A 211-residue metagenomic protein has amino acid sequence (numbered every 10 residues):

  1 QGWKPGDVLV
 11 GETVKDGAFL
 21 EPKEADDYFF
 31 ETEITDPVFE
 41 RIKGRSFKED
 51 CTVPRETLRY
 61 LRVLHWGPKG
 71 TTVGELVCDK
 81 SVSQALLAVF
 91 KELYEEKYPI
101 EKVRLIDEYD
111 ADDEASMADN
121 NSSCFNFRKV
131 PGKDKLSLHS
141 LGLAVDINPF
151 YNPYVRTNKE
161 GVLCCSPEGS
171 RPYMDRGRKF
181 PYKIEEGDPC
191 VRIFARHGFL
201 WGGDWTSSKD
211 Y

Functional and structural regions predicted by a protein language model:
Q1-G70: N-terminal module-boundary/linker segments of secreted carbohydrate-active enzymes
G2-L9, K80-Y94, V162-C165: Short N-terminal helix-initiation segments at or just after the protein's N-terminus
G6-D7, V130-L136, L143-Y211: Catalytic cores and adjacent binding grooves of peptidoglycan-active enzymes
F19-D26, R62-V63, E101-A111, R176-R178 (+1 more regions): A broad, low-specificity signal for short, low-complexity segments enriched in glycine/proline and polar/charged
C51, C78, C124, C164-C165 (+1 more regions): Generic recognition of cysteine residues
T52-M117: Active-site acidic/histidine clusters and adjacent loop/turn architecture that either coordinate catalytic ions
P99-L143, P149-T157: Active-site-adjacent loop/helix surface patches within enzyme catalytic domains that shape the substrate-binding cleft
